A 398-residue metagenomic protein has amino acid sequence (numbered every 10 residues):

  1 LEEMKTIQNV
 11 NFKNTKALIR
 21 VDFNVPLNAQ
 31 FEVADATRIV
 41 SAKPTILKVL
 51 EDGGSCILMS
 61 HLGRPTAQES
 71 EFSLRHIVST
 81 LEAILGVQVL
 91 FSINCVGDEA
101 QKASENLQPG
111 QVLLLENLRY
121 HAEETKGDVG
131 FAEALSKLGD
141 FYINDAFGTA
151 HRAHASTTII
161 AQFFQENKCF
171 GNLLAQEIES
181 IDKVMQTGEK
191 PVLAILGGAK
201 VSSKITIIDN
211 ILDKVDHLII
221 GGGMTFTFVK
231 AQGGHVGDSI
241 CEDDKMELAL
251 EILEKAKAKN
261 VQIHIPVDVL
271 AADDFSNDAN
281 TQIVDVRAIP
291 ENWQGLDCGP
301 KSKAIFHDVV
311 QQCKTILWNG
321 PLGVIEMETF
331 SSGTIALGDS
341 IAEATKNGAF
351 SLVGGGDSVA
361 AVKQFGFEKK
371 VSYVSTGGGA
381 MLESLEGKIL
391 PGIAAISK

Functional and structural regions predicted by a protein language model:
L1-K398: Active-site loop-to-helix "anion-binding N-cap" substructures in soluble metabolic enzymes
